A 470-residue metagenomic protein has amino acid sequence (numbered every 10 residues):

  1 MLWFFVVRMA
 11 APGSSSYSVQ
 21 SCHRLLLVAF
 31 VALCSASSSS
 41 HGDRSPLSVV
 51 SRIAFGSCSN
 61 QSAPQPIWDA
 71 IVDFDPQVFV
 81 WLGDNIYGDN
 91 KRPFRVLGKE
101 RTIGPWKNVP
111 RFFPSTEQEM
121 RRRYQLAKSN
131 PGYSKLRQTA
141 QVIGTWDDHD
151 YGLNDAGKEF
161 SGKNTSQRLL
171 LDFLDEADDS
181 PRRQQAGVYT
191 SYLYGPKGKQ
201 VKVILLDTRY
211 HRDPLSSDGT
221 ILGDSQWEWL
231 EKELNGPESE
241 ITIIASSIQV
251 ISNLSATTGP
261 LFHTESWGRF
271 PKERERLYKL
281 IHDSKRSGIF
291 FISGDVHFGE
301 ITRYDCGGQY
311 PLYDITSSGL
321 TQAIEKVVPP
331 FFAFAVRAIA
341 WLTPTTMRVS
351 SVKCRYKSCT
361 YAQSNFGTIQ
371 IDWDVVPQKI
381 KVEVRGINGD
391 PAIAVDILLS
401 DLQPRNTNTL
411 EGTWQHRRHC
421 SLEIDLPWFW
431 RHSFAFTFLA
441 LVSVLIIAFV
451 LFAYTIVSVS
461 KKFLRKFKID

Functional and structural regions predicted by a protein language model:
M1-L27: Classical eukaryotic N-terminal signal peptides for Sec-dependent ER targeting/secretion, especially the positively
C22-R24, F30-D470: Metal-dependent phosphoester/phosphodiester hydrolase catalytic core
